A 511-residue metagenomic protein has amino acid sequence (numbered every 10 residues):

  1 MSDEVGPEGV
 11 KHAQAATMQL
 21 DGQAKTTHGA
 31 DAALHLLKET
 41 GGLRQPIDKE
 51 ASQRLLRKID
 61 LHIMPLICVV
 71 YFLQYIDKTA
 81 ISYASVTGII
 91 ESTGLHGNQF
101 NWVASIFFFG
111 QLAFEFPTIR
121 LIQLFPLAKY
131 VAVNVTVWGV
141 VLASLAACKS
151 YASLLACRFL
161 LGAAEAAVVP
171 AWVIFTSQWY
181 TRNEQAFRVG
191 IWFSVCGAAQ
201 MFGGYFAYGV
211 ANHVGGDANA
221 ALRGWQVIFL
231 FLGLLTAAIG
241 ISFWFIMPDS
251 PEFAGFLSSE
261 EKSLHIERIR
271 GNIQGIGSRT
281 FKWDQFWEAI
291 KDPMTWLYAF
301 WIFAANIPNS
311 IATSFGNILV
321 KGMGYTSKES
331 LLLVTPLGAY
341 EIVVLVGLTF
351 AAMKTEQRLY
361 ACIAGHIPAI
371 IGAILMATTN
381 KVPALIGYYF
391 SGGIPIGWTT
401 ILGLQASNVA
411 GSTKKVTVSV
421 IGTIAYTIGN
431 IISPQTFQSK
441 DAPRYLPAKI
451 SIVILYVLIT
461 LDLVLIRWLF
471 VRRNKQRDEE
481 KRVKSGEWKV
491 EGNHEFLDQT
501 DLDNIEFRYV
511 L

Functional and structural regions predicted by a protein language model:
M1-L73, G97, W244-G275, L446-L511: Intracellular terminal tails of multi-pass secondary transporters
D60-G97, T118, G203-A207, A304 (+1 more regions): Extracytoplasmic
T79, F108-F116, A166, M201 (+2 more regions): Residue-level signature of mid-helix packing/kink "hotspots" within the transmembrane helices of 12-pass Major
S82, G204, D284-T349, L402 (+1 more regions): Extracytoplasmic gate region of multi-pass secondary transporters
V86-Q99, F125, A143-L155, A163-A166 (+8 more regions): Extracellular/lumenal inter-transmembrane loop segments of multi-pass membrane transporters
L112-A152: Conserved MFS/SLC helix-loop-helix module at the cytosolic interface between two early adjacent transmembrane helices
A113-P126, V343-Q357: Helix-to-loop junctions at the C-terminal end of transmembrane segments in multipass secondary transporters
T355-I401: C-terminal transmembrane helical hairpin of 12-TM major facilitator-type secondary transporters
